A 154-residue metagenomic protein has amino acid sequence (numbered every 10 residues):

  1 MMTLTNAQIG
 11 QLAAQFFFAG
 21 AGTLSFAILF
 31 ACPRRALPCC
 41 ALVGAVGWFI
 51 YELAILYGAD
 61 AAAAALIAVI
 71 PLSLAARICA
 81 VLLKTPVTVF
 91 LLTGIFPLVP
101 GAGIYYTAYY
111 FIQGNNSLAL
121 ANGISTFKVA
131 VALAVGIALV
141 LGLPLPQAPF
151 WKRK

Functional and structural regions predicted by a protein language model:
M1-L74, I78-C79, T85-V87, Y106-K154: Alpha-helical transmembrane segments and their membrane-interface boundaries that form or gate the permeation pathway
P86-F96: The feature identifies polytopic integral membrane transport proteins across all domains of life
G94-Y106: Hydrophobic alpha-helical membrane segments
